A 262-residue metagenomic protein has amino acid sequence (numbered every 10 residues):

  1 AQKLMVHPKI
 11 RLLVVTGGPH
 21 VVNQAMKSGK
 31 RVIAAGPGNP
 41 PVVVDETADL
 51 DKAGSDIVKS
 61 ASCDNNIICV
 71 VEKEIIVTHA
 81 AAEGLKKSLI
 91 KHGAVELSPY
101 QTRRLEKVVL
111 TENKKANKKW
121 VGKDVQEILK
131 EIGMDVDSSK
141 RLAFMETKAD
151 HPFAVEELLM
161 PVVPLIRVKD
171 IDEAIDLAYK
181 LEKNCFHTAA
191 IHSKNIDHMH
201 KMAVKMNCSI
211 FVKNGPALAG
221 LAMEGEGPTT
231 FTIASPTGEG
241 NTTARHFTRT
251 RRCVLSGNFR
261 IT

Functional and structural regions predicted by a protein language model:
A1-R11: A structured beta-alpha segment of the ubiquitous adenosine-cofactor-binding alpha/beta core
P8, D49, V109-K118, E157 (+1 more regions): Short, surface-exposed amphipathic charged segments that create phosphate/polyanion-binding patches used for binding
P8-K9, S28-G29, M206-N207: Short, structured coil segments at secondary-structure junctions
R11, K73, S209: Conserved acidic residues
L13-A25: Glycine-rich phosphate-binding loop
L13-V14, G38, T78, I128 (+4 more regions): Buried hydrophobic positions in well-ordered alpha/beta secondary-structure cores of metabolic enzymes
V22-A149: ALDH superfamily catalytic-core signature
M134-T262: Conserved C-terminal structural/oligomerization subdomain of aldehyde/semialdehyde dehydrogenase
